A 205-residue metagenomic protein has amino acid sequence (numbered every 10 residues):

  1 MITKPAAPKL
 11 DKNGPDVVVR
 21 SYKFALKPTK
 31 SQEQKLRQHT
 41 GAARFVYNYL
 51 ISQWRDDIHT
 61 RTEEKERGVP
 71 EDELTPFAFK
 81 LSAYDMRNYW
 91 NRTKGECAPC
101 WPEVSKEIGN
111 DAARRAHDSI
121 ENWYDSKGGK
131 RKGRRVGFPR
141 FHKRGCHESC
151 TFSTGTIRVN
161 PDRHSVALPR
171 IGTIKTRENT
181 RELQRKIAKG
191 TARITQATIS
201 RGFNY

Functional and structural regions predicted by a protein language model:
M1-Y205: Nucleic-acid substrate recognition interfaces
